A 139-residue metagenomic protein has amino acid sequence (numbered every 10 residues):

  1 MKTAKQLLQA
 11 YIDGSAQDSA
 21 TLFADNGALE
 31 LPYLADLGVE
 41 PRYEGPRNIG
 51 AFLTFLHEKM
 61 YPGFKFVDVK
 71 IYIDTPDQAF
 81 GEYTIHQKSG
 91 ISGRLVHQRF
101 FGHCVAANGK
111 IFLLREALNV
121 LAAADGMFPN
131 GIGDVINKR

Functional and structural regions predicted by a protein language model:
M1-A28: Short acidic-aromatic low-complexity motifs
L8-Y11, F23, L53, I85 (+1 more regions): Hydrophobic alpha-helical core bundles mediating ligand binding, dimerization, or RNAP-core interactions
Y11, N26, L56, N130-G131: Alpha-helix boundary/capping residues
T21, P41, R94: Flexible, active-site-adjacent loop/turn segments at secondary-structure boundaries
D25-I71: A solvent-exposed, acidic/Ser-Thr-rich amphipathic alpha-helical stretch
H57-R139: A beta-strand edge to alpha-helix "cap/lid" segment located at domain peripheries
